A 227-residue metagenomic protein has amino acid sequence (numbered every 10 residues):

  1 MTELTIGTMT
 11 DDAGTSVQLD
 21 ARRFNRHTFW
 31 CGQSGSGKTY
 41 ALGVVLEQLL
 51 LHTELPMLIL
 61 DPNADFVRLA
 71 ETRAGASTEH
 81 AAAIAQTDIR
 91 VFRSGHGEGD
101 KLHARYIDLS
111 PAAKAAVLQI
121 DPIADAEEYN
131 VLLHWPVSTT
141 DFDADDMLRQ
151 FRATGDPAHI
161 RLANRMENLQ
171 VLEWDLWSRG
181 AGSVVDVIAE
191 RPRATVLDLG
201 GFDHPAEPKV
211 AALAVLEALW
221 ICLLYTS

Functional and structural regions predicted by a protein language model:
M1, G37-K38, C222-T226: Polar low-complexity intrinsically disordered regions
M1-Q33, Y40-Q48, H52-E54, E71: Basic- and hydrophobic-enriched, low-structure N-terminal and domain-boundary segments that flank ATP-binding catalytic
R23-N25, S36, G97, D203: Residues that cap or initiate secondary-structure elements
S34-S36, Y106-I107: Short intrinsically disordered coil segments
G35, P62-N63: Short, ordered loop/turn segments at secondary-structure junctions
L46-Q48, E54-P56, A64-E79, I84-S227: P-loop NTPase motor domains
